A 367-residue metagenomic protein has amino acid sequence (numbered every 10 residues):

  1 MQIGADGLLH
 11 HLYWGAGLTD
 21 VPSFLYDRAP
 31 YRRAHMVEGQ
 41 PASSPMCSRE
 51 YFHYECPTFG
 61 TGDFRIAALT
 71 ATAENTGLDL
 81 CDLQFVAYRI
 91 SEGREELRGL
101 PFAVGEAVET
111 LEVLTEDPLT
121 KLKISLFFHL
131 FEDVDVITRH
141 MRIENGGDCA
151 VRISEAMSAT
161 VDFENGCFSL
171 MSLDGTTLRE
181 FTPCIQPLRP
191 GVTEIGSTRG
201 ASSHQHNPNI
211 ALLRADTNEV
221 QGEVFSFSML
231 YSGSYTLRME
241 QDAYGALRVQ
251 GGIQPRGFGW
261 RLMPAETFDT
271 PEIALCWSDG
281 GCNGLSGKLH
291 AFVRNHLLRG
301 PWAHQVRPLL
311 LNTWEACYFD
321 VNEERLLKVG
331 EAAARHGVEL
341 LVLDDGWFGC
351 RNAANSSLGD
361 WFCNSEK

Functional and structural regions predicted by a protein language model:
G7-Q241, R256: Polysaccharide-binding surfaces and accessory modules of carbohydrate-active proteins
D82-F85, W260-D279: Short Pro-Gly-centered flexible turn/kink motifs
F131, C276-P308: Terminal connector regions
I137, R152, D269, H336-G337 (+1 more regions): Short loop/turn motifs at secondary-structure junctions
G146, I273, G346: Flexible loop residues that form catalytic and substrate-binding hotspots at small-molecule/glycan-binding clefts
A243-M263: Short acidic, Pro/Gly- and aromatic-enriched capping/linker segments at domain boundaries
W302-K367: Aromatic-lined carbohydrate-binding/catalytic grooves of carbohydrate-active enzymes
